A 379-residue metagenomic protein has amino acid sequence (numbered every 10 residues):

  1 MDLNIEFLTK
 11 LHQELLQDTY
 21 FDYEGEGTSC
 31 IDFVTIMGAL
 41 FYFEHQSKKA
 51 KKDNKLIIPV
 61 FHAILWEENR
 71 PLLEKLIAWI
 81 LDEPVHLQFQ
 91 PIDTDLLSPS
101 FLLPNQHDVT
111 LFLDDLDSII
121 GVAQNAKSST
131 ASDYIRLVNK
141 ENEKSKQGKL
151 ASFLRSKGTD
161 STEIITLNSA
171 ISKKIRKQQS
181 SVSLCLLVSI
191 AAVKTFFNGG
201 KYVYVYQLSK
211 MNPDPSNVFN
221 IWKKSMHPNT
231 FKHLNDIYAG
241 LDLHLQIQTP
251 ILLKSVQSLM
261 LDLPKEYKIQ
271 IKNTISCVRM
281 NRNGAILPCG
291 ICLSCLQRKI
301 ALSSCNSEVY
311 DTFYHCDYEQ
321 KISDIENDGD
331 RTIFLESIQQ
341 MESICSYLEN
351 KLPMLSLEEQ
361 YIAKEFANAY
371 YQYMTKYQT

Functional and structural regions predicted by a protein language model:
M1-T110, I119-D133, L137-E163: RNA-binding accessory domains that recognize and position tRNA/RNA substrates
L8-Q13, Q17-G27, L137-I269: ATP-dependent adenylate-handling ligase core
D18-T28, M37-L40, G199, D214-S216 (+3 more regions): ATP/NTP-dependent adenylation/nucleotidyl-transfer catalytic domains that generate, transfer, or process NMP-activated
G38-H45, V188, A192-F196, L296: Short, amphipathic alpha-helical segments that act as regulatory/interfacial helices in nucleotide-processing proteins
Y42-D53, E83-P84, T195-V203, L302-S307 (+1 more regions): Short helix-capping/linker segments at secondary-structure and domain boundaries
D95-F101, K173-Q178, S255-D262, N283-G290: Short, solvent-exposed polar/charged micro-motifs at secondary-structure junctions
V109-L116, S181: Short, glycine-rich nucleotide/cofactor-binding loops
D115-A123, T195-G199: Extended, charge-rich low-complexity interaction segments
